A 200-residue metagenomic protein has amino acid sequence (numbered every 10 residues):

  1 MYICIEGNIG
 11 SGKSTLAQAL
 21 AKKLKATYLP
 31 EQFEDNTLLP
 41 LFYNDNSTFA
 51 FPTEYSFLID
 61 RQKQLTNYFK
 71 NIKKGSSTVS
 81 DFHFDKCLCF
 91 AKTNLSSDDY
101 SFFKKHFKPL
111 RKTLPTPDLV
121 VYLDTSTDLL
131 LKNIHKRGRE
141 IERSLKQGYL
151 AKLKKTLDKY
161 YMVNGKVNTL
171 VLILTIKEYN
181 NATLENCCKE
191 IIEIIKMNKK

Functional and structural regions predicted by a protein language model:
I5: Hydrophobic anchor at the beta1->P-loop junction of P-loop NTPases
N8: P-loop (Walker A) phosphate-binding loop of NTP-binding proteins
K13: Conserved lysine of the Walker
L16-A17, A21: Post-Walker A alpha-helix
K22-D60: Conserved substrate/cofactor phosphate-moiety recognition/catalytic segment in nucleotide-dependent phosphotransferases
T53-P115: Glycine-rich phosphate-binding loop used to anchor ATP phosphates in small-molecule kinases, encompassing both
L88-T156: A glycine- and Lys/Arg-enriched "phosphate-lid" helix/loop adjacent to the NTP-binding pocket of small-molecule kinases
L131-K200: NTP-dependent small-molecule kinase module
